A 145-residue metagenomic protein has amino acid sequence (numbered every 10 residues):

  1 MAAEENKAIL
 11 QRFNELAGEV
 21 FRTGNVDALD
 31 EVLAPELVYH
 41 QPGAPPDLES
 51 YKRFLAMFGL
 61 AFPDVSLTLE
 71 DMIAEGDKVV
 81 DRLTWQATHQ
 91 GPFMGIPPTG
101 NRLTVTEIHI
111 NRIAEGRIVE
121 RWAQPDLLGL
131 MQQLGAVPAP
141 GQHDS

Functional and structural regions predicted by a protein language model:
M1-P35, A139-S145: Short, low-complexity N-terminal intrinsically disordered segments enriched in polar/charged residues
N6-A8, V26-V79, L83-Q86: A solvent-exposed, acidic/Ser-Thr-rich amphipathic alpha-helical stretch
L10, N14, D81, H109-N111 (+1 more regions): Polar/charged side chains located within well-ordered beta-strands of beta-rich proteins
Q86-Q90, G116, D126-L128: Short coil/turn motifs at secondary-structure junctions
T88-A114: Exposed beta-sheet edge and beta->alpha loop/turn motif
E120-S145: Low-complexity, intrinsically disordered terminal/linker segments enriched in charged and Gly/Pro repeats
